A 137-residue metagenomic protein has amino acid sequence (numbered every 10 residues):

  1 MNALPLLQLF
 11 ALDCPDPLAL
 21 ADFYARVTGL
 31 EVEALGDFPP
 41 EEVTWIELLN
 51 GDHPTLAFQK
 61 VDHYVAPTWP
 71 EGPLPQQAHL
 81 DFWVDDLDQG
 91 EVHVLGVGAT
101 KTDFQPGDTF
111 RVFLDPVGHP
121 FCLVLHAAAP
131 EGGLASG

Functional and structural regions predicted by a protein language model:
M1-N2, P70: A detector for short, charged/polar N-terminal pre-domain segments
N2-P5, A11-L56, Q89-V92, G96 (+2 more regions): Core segments of cupin and vicinal oxygen chelate
D13, W83, G107: Charged, low-complexity surface patches
E31-L74, P116, P120-A127: Conserved short beta-strand elements that form part of the metal-binding/catalytic scaffold of enzyme active sites
T68-P70, K101-T102, G133-L134: A short, polar/proline- and glycine-enriched secondary-structure boundary/capping micro-motif
E71-V94: Mid-chain, well-packed structural core segment of small domains
Q77, A99-H119: A short, hydrophobic/aromatic-rich structural module that often spans a beta strand with its adjoining loop
A128-G137: A short, polar/charged loop-to-alpha-helix boundary motif
